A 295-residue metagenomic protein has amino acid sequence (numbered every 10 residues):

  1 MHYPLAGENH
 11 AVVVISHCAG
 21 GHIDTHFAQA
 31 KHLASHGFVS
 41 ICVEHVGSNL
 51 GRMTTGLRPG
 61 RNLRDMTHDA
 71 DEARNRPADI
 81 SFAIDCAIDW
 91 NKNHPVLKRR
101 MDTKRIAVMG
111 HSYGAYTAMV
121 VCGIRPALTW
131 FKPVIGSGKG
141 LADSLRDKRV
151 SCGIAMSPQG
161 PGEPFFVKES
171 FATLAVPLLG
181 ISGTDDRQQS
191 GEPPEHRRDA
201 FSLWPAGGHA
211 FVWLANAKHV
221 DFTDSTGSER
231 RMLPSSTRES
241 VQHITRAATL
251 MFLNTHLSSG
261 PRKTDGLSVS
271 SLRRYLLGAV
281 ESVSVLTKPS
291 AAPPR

Functional and structural regions predicted by a protein language model:
M1-L5: A short loop-to-beta-strand scaffold at the N-terminal edge of the catalytic core in hydrolase folds
G7-H10, I15-M53, G162-E163, D186-G191: Short substrate-entry loop that stabilizes the transition state in hydrolases
R61-T103, V120: Alpha/beta-hydrolase active-site loop
P95, R105-A107, I154: Residue in the alpha/beta-hydrolase core beta-strand immediately N-terminal to the catalytic nucleophile
G110-G114, A118: Gly/Ala-rich beta-loop-alpha elbow adjacent to hydrolase catalytic centers
L128-P158: A conserved short beta-strand
S170-H243: Active-site-adjacent alpha-helix of alpha/beta-hydrolase-fold enzymes
A215-R295: Alpha/beta-hydrolase-fold serine-hydrolase catalytic core, especially in secreted/extracellular enzymes
